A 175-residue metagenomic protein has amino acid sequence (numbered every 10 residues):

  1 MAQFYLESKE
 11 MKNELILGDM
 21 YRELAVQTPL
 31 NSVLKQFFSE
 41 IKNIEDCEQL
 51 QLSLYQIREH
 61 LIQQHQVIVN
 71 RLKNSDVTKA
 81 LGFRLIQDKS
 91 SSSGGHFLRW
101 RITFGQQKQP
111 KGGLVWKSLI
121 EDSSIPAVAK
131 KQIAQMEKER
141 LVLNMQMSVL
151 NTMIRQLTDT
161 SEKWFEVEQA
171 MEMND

Functional and structural regions predicted by a protein language model:
M1, Q106-P110, M153-Q156: A broadly tuned preference for mixed-charge, low-complexity surface segments
M1-Y21, M173-D175: Intrinsically disordered, low-complexity and often Lys/Arg-enriched segments
K9, Q27-G82: Negatively charged, low-complexity tracts enriched in Asp/Glu with abundant Ser/Thr
M11, G95-M145: Intrinsically disordered, low-complexity regulatory segments enriched in Ser/Thr/Pro and charged residues
L15-V33: N-terminal, Lys/Arg- and Ser/Thr-rich interaction peptides
C47, L54-Q64, I68, A129 (+1 more regions): Amphipathic alpha-helical coiled-coil segments
Q64, I68-R71, S75-G82, L143 (+4 more regions): Hydrophobic stripe of amphipathic alpha-helices that form coiled-coil interfaces
Q66-G105: Amphipathic, interaction-prone secondary-structure segments
